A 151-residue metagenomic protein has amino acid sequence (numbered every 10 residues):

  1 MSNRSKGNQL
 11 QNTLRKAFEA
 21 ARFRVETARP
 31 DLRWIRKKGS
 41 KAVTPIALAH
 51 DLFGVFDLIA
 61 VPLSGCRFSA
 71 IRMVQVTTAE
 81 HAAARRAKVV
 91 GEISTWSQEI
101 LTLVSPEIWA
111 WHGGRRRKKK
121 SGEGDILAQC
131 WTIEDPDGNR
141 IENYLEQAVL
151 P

Functional and structural regions predicted by a protein language model:
M1-P151: Catalytic phosphate/metal-binding cores of nucleic-acid and nucleotide-processing enzymes, i.e., regions that mediate
